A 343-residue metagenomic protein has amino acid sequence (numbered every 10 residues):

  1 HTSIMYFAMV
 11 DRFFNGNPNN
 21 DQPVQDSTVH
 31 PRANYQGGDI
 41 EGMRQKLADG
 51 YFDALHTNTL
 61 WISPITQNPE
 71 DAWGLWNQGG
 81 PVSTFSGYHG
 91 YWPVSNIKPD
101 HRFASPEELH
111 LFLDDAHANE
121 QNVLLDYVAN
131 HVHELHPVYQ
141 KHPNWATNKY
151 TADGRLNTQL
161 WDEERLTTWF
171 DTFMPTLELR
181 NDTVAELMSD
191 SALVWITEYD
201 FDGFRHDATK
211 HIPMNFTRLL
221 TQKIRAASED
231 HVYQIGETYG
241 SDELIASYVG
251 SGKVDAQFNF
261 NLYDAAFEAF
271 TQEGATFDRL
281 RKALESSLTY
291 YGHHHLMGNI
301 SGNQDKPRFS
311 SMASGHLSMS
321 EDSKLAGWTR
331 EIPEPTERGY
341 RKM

Functional and structural regions predicted by a protein language model:
S3, F13-Y199, L219-E229, E243-I245 (+1 more regions): Substrate-binding/active-site clefts of carbohydrate-active enzymes
D11, I65, V128-V132, T209-H211 (+2 more regions): Active-site beta-loop-alpha junctions enriched in small/polar residues
D11-F14, T66-N68, G240, D264-A266 (+2 more regions): Short loop/turn segments at secondary-structure transitions that flank enzyme active sites
G16-H30, Y35, K282, Y291-M343: Loop/helix patches that line or flank the sugar-binding groove of alpha-linked glycan CAZymes
E41-L47, D182-D190, G274-T289, E337-R341: A Trp-anchored, charged/polar loop motif used as the substrate-binding/catalytic surface of acyl/ester-handling
A104, Q159, H211-I212, Q304: Glycine-/small-residue-rich active-site loops that bind phosphorylated ligands and cofactors
Q121, D190-L193, T197-I300, H316 (+1 more regions): Active-site-proximal helices and loops of the catalytic beta/alpha 8
